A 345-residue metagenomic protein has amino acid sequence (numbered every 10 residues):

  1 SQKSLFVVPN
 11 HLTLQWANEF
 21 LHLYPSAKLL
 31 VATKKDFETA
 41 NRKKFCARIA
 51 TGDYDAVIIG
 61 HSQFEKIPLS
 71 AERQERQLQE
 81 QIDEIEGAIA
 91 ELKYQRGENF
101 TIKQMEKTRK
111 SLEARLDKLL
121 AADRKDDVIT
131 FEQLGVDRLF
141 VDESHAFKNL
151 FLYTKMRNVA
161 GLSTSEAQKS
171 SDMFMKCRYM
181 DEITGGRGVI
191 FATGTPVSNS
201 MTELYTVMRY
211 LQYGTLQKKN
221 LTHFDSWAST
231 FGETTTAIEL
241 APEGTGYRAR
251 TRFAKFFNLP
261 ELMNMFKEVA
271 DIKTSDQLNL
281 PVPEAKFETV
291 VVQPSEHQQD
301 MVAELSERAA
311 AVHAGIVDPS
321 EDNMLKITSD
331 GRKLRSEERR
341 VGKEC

Functional and structural regions predicted by a protein language model:
S1, M173, Y205: Motif I (Walker A/P-loop) of helicase-class P-loop NTPases
Q2-L23, A27-L29, D36, S62-E65 (+1 more regions): Conserved Walker A/P-loop ATP-binding site and its immediately adjacent core in helicase/helicase-like ATPase domains
H22-Y24, R73-Q77, K155-S163, T206-Y210: Glycine-rich, phosphate-binding/catalytic loops in enzymes
V31-T33, V291-V292: Structural signal for conserved beta-strand scaffold positions within catalytic alpha/beta enzyme cores
R42-I89, Y94-R96, F100-K103, K107-R138 (+3 more regions): Inter-lobe coupling linker of SF2 helicases/translocases
L69, L150-Y153, M201-E203: Short, solvent-exposed loop/turn and secondary-structure capping segments
G342-C345: Positively charged, low-complexity/disordered segments
